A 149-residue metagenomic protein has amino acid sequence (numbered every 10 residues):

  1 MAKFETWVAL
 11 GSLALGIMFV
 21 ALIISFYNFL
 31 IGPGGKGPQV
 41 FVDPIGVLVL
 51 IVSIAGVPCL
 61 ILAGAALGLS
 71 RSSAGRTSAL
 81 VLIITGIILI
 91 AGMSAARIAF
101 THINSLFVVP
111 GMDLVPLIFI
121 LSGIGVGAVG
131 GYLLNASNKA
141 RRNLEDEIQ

Functional and structural regions predicted by a protein language model:
M1-F4, I61-A65, S137-N138: Internal transmembrane alpha-helix with an interfacial aromatic "cap," most often the third helix
M1-L22: Cytosolic juxtamembrane helix and N-cap/initiation of the first transmembrane helix
F4-T6, L13, G37, L69-S70 (+2 more regions): Terminal leader/tail segments of proteins
E5, A9, L89, I103-E147: Alpha-helical membrane-associated segments of multi-pass integral membrane proteins
W7-A14, L30-G56, L80, G111-S122: Transmembrane alpha-helix entry/boundary detector in multi-pass membrane proteins
L22-K36, G92-N104: Membrane-helix interface motif
P58-S70, A95, V129-L134: Alpha-helical transmembrane segments in multipass membrane proteins, preferentially the mid-helix core
G64-I87: Loop-to-transmembrane helix junctions at the membrane interface
